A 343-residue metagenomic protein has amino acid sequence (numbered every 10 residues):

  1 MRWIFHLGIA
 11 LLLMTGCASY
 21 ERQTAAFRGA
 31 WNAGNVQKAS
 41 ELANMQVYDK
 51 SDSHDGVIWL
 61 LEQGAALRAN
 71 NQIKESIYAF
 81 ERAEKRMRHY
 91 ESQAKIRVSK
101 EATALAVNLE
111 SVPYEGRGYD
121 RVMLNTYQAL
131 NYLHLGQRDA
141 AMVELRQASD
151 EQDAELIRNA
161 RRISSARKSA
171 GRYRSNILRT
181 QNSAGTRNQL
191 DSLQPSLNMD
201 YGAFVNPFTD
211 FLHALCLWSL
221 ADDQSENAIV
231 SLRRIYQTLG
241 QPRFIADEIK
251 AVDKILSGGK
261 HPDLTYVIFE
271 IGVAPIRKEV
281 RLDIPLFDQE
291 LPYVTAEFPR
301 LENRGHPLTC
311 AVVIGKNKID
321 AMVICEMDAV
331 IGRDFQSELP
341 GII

Functional and structural regions predicted by a protein language model:
H6-T15: Bacterial N-terminal signal peptides
T15-V36, M45: Bacterial Sec signal peptide processing site at the extreme N-terminus
Y20-E21, H54-I58, E115-V122, D200 (+1 more regions): Start-of-helix signal in alpha-solenoid helical-repeat scaffolds, especially tetratricopeptide repeats
A25-G29, L60, Q152, R158-H213 (+2 more regions): N-terminal amphipathic/basic membrane-interacting segments and domains, especially the gasdermin N-terminal
A33, N70, L135, L220-D222: Structural motif corresponding to the intra-repeat A-B loop/turn of tetratricopeptide repeats
N44-Y48, E84-S92, S149-Q152, L156-I157 (+1 more regions): Amphipathic alpha-helical segments of tetratricopeptide repeats
